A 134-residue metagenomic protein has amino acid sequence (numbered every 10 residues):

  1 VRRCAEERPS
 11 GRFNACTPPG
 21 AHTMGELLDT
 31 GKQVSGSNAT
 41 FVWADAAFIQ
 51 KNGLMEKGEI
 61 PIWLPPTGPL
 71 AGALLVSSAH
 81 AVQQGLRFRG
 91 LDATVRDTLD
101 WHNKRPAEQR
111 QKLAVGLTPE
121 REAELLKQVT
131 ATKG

Functional and structural regions predicted by a protein language model:
R3-A79, R96-L99, P106-G134: Mid/C-terminal beta-alpha module of Rossmann-like enzyme folds, strongest in SDR-family dehydrogenases/epimerases
Q83-L86: Aromatic-glycine-rich donor-binding/catalytic loop that engages nucleotide-sugar donors across glycosyltransferases
